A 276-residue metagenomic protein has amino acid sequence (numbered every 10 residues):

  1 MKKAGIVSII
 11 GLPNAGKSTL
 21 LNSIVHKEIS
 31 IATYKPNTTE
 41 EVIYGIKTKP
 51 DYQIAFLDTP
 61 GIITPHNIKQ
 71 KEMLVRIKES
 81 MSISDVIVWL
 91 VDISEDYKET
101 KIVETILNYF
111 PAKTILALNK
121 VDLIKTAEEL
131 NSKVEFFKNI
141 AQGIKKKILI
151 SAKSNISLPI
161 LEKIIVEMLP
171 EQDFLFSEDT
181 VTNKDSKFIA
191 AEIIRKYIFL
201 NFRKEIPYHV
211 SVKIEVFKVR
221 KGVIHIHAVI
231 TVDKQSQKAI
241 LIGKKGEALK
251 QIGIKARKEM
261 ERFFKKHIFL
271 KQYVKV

Functional and structural regions predicted by a protein language model:
M1, I6, N67, V223-V276: C-terminal effector/interaction modules appended to NTPase cores
M1-V75, E79-M81, I230-T231: Conserved G1/Walker A P-loop phosphate-binding module
I10, L20, I43, D58 (+7 more regions): Residue-level signature of catalytic and energy-coupling elements of molecular machines, predominantly ATP/GTP-dependent
G16, S157, A248: Conserved glycine(s) of the Walker
T39, I62-T64, D96-Y97, I124-K125 (+1 more regions): Catalytic P-loop NTPase motifs of RecA-like helicase/translocase cores
T48-Q53, E72-K146, K218-R220: Conserved C-terminal guanine-recognition region of P-loop GTPase G domains, centered on the G4
A112-I115, D122-D185: Canonical P-loop GTPase G-domain recognition
S157-V219, H227-V229: C-terminal end of P-loop GTPase domains and the immediately downstream helical coupling element
